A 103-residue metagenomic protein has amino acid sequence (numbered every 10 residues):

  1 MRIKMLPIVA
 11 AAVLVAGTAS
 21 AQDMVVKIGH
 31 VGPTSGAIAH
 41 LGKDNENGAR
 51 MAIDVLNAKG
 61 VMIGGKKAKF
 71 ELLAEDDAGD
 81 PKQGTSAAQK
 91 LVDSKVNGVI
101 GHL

Functional and structural regions predicted by a protein language model:
R2-S20: Gram-negative bacterial Sec-dependent N-terminal signal peptides
P7-I8, A12, V31-T34, V96: Preference for short coil/turn "hinge" residues that link or interrupt alpha-helices
D23-S35: Short N-terminal segments immediately surrounding and downstream of signal-peptide cleavage
V25, H40-N45, K59-L103: Beta-alpha junction/loop-to-helix N-cap segments that form part of ligand/metal-binding clefts
E46-A58: Short catalytic helix/loop segments, enriched in acidic residues and glycine and frequently bearing histidine
